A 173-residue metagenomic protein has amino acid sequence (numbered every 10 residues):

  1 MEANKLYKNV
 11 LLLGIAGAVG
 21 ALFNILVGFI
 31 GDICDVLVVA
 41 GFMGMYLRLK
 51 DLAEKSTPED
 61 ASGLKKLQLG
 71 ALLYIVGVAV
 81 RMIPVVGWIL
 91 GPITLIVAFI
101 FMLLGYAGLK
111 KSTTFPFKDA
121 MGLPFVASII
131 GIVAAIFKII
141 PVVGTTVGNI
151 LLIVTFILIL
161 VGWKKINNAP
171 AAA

Functional and structural regions predicted by a protein language model:
M1-F23, I33-V78, T94-A134, L151-A173: Membrane-interface extramembranous regions at the lipid-water interface
F23-C34, V80-T94, F137-N149: Short hydrophobic membrane-inserting alpha-helices and related fusion/pore-forming segments
